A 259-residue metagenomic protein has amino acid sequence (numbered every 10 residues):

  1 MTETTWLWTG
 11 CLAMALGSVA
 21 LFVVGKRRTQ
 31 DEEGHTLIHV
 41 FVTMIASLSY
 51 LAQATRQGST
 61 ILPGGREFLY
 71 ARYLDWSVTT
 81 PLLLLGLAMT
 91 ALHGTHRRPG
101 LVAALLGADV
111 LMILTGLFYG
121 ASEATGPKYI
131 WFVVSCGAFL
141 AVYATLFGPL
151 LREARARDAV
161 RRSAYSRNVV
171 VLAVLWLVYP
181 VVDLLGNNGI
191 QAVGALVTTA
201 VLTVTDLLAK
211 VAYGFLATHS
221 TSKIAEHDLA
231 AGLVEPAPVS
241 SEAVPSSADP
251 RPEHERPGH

Functional and structural regions predicted by a protein language model:
M1-L74, P81-H259: Polytopic alpha-helical membrane-helix bundles and their juxtamembrane interface segments in multi-pass membrane
